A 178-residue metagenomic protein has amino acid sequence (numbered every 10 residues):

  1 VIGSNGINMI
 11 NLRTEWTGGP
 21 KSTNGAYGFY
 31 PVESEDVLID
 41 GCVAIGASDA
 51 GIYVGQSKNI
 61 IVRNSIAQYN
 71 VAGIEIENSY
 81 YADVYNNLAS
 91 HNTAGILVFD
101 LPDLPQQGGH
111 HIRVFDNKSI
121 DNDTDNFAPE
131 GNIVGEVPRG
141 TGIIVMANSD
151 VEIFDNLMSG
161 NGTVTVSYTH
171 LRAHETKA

Functional and structural regions predicted by a protein language model:
V1-I2, G18-Y27, S48-G55, V71-N78 (+3 more regions): Short glycine/acidic-rich loop motifs that flank beta-strands on beta-rich extracellular proteins
N5-G18, E35-A50, K58-A72, Y80-A94 (+2 more regions): Right-handed parallel beta-helix
D100-L104, T141-G142: Short, recurring structural edge motifs at helix starts
I112, N122-P129, G140-T141: C-terminal amphipathic alpha-helical segment
N132-G135: Flexible, solvent-exposed coil segments and beta strand-coil junctions, predominantly the extracellular/periplasmic
R139-G142, A147: Beta-sheet-rich non-transmembrane sensory/scaffold domains
T169-T176: Conserved small/polar residues in nucleotide/adenosyl-binding loops
